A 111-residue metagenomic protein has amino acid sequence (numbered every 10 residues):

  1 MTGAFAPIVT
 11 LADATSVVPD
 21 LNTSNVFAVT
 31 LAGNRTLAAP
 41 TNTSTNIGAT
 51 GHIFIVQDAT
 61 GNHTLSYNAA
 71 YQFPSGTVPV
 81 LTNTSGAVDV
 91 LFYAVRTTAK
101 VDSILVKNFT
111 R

Functional and structural regions predicted by a protein language model:
M1-Q72, G86-D89, A94-R111: Exposed extracellular interaction/assembly regions and N-terminal maturation sites
A39-P40, V78-T82: Beta-strand-rich interaction surfaces with strong enrichment in secreted/lumenal proteins
Y71-P79: Short aromatic-acidic-glycine turn motif
